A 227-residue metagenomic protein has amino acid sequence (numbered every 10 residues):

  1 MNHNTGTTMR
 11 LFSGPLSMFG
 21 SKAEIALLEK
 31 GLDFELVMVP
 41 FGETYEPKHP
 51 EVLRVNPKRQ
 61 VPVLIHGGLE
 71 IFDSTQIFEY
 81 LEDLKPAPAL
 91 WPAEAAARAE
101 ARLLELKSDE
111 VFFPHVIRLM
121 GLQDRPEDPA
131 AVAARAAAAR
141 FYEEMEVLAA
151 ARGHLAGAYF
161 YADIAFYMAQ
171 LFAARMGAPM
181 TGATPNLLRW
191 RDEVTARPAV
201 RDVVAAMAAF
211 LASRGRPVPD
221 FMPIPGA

Functional and structural regions predicted by a protein language model:
M1-A133, F221-M222: GST-like domain detector, emphasizing the conserved glutathione-binding G-site in the N-terminal thioredoxin-like
V37, S74, A183, V204-A205: Residue-level detector of family-conserved "landmark" positions at structurally sensitive sites
F41-G42, L187, A208: Conserved beta-strand edge residues that scaffold enzyme active sites
V52, P179, T184, P219-P223: Juxtamembrane helix-loop transition sites at the ends of transmembrane segments in multi-pass membrane proteins
S108-P198, D202-V203: GST-like fold's C-terminal all-alpha helical module
M207-A227: Acidic/histidine-enriched, glycine/proline-rich intrinsically disordered or flexible terminal extensions
